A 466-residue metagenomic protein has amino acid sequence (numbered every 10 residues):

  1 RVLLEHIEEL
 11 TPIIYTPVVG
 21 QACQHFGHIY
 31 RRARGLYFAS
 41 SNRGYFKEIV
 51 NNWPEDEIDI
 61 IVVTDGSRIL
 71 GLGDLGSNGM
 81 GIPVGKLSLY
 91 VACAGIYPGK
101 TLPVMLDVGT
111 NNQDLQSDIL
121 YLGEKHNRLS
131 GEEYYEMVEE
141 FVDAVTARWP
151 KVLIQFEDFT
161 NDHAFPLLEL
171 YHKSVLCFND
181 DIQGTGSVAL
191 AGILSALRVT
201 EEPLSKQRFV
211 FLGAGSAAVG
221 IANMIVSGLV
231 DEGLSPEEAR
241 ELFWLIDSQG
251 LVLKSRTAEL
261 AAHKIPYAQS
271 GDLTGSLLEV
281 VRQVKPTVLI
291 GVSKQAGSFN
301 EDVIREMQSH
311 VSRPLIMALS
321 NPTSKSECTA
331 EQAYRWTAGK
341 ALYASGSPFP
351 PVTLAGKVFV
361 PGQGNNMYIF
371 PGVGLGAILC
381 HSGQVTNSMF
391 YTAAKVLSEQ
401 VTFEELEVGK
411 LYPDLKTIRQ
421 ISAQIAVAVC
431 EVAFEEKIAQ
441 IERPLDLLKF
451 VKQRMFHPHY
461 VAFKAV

Functional and structural regions predicted by a protein language model:
R1-C177, V432, A439, L448 (+2 more regions): N-terminal ligand-binding/catalytic initiation module
I29, N52-W53, P83-K86, Y90-Y97 (+15 more regions): Change "in soluble alpha/beta enzymes" to "in soluble alpha/beta proteins
I49, G71-S77, G81-I82, Q113-L120 (+9 more regions): Short acidic, glycine/serine/threonine-rich loops at helix termini
K151-E157, P203-Q207, E232-E241, T402-Y412 (+1 more regions): Flexible, glycine/charged-enriched surface loops at secondary-structure junctions
S174-V175, N179-V288, V466: Glycine-rich phosphate/diphosphate-binding loop of Rossmann-like nucleotide-binding domains
F178-G184, L197-T200, P314, A318-L445 (+1 more regions): Adenosine-phosphate binding glycine-rich loop
K254, G271, V292-G297, V303 (+1 more regions): N-terminal Rossmann-like NAD(P) cofactor-binding subdomain of oxidoreductases, focused on the glycine-rich
S276-K285, K294-L315: Rossmann-fold NAD(P) dinucleotide-binding segment
